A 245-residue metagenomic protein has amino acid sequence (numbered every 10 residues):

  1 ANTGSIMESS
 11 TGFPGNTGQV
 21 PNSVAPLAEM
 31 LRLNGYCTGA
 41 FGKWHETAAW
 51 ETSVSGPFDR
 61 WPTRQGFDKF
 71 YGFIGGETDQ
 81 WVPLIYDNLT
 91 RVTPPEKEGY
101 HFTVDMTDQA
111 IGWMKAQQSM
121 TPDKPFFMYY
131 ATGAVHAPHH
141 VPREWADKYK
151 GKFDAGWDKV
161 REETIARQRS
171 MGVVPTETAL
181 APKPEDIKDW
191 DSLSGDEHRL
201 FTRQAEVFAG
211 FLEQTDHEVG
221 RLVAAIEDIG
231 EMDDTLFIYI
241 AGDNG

Functional and structural regions predicted by a protein language model:
A1-G245: Formylglycine-dependent sulfatase
